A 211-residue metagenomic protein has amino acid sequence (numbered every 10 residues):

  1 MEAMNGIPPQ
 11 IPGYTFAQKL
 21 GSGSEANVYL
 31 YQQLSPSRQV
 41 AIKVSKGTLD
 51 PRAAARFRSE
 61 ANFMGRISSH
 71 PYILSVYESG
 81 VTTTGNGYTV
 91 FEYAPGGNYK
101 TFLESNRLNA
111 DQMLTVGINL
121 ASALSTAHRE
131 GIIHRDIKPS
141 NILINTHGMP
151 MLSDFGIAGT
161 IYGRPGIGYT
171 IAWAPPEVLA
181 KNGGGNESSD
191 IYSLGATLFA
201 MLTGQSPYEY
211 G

Functional and structural regions predicted by a protein language model:
K46-I67: AlphaC helix of the eukaryotic protein kinase fold
S75-G87: Short beta-strand micro-motifs within the conserved protein kinase catalytic domain, predominantly in the N-lobe
T84-N98, F102: Conserved short submotifs of the Hanks-type protein kinase catalytic core that shape the nucleotide-binding pocket
V116-G117: Activation segment signature within eukaryotic-like protein kinase domains
S122-I132: Protein kinase catalytic-loop region centered on the HRD/HxD motif
V178-S188: Conserved end of the kinase activation segment
T203-P207: Structural helix C-cap motif within protein kinase domains
